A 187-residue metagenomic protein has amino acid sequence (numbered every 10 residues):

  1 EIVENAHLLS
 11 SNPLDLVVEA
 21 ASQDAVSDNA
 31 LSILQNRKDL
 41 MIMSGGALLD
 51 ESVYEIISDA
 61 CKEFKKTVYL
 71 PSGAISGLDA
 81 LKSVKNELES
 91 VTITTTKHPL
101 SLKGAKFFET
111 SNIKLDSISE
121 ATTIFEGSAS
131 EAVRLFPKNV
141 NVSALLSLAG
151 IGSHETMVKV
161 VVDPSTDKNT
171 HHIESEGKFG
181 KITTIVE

Functional and structural regions predicted by a protein language model:
E1: N-terminal Rossmann-like dinucleotide-binding module
E4, E19, I42, T67-S72 (+1 more regions): General beta-strand structural signal in soluble alpha/beta enzymes
N5-L16, A20-M43: Rossmann-fold NAD(P) dinucleotide-binding segment
H7, G45-L49, A74: Short, acidic/turn-prone active-site loops that include or flank metal/cofactor- and phosphate-binding residues
P13, D50-Y54, S101-A105: Short, charged, surface-exposed secondary-structure boundary motifs
D24, D28-S32, N36, G45-T67: Rossmann-fold NAD(P)-binding glycine/threonine-rich loop
M43-G46, G177: Glycine-rich beta-strand-to-loop/alpha-helix junction loops that act as flexible
Y69, A74-E187: Active-site-lining helix/loop region of Rossmann-like oxidoreductase modules
